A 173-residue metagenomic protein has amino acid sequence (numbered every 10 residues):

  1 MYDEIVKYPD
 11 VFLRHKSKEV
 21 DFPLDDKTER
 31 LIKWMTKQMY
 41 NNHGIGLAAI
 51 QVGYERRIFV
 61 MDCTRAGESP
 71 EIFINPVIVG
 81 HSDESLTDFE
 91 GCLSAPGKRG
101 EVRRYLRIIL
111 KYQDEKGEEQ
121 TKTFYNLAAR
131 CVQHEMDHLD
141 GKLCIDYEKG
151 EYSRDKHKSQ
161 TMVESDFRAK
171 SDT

Functional and structural regions predicted by a protein language model:
M1-T173: Positively charged
